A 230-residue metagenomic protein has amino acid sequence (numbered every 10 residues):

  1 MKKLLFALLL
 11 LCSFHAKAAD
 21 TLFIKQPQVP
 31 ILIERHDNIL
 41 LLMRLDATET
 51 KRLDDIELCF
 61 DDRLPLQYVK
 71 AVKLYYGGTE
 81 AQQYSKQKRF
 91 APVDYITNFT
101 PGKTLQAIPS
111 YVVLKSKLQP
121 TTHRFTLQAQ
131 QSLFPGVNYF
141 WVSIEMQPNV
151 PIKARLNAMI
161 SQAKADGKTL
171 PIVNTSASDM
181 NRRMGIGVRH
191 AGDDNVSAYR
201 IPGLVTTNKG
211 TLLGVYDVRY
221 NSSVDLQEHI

Functional and structural regions predicted by a protein language model:
L4-S13: Sec-dependent N-terminal signal peptides
F14-A18: Sec/Tat signal peptide C-region and signal peptidase I cleavage site
A19-R52, L58-L64, Y76-S116, H123-A129 (+4 more regions): Serine/threonine-rich, low-complexity linker/repeat segments that form flexible spacers/stalks
D37, E49, T79, V113 (+3 more regions): Asp-box/BNR beta-propeller blade signature and adjacent active/binding-site loops in extracellular glycan-interacting
P65-K73, L226-I230: Short coil-to-beta strand junction motifs in C2/discoidin
